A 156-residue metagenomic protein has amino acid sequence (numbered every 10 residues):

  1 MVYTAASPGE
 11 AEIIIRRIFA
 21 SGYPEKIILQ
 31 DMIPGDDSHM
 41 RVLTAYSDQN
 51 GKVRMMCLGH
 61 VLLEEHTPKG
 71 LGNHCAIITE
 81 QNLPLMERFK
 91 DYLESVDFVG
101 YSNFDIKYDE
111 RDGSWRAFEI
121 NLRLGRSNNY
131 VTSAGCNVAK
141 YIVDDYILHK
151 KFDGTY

Functional and structural regions predicted by a protein language model:
V2, A6-G9, I13-F19, D31-D97 (+1 more regions): ATP-dependent carboxylate/phosphate-activation module, predominantly the ATP-grasp catalytic core and closely related
S21-Y23, R111: Short, structurally constrained coil/turn elements that cap an alpha-helix or connect an alpha-helix to the following
E25-K26, V99-G100, F152-D153: Short, structured loop/turn "capping" segments at alpha-beta junctions
Q30-D31, V99-R111: A short glycine-rich, hydrophobically flanked beta-strand micro-motif that places a catalytic Asp/Glu for divalent metal
G51, D112-G113: Glycine-biased flexible loop/turn sites that connect beta-strands or occur in inter-domain linkers
G113-R123: A short beta-strand motif that forms the metal-chelation/ATP-contact edge of phosphoryl-transfer active sites
D144-Y156: Peripheral (often C-terminal) accessory segments that flank ATP-dependent C-N-forming ligase machineries
